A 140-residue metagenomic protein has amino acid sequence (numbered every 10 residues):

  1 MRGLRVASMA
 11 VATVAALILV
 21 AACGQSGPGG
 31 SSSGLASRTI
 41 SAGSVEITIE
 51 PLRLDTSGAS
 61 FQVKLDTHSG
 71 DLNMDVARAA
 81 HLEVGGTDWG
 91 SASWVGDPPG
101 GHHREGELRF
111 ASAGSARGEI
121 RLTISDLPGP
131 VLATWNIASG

Functional and structural regions predicted by a protein language model:
M1-T13: Bacterial N-terminal signal peptides that target proteins for export
I18-A22: C-terminal motif of bacterial Sec signal peptides marking the signal peptidase cleavage site
G24-G27: Bacterial signal peptide processing site
S32-T56: Low-complexity, acidic Ser/Thr/Pro/Gly-rich terminal tails and inter-domain linkers that flank the onset of structured
A42-S44, T56-S60, A77-A79, H103-E105 (+1 more regions): Extracytoplasmic
E50, Q62-D66, R109, T123-S125: Residue-level recognition of well-ordered beta-strand positions that form the cores of beta-sheet-rich folds across
D55-P99: Mature extracytoplasmic domains of secretory-pathway proteins
G86-G140: Short, solvent-exposed, Trp/other aromatic-anchored flexible loops in extracytoplasmic proteins
